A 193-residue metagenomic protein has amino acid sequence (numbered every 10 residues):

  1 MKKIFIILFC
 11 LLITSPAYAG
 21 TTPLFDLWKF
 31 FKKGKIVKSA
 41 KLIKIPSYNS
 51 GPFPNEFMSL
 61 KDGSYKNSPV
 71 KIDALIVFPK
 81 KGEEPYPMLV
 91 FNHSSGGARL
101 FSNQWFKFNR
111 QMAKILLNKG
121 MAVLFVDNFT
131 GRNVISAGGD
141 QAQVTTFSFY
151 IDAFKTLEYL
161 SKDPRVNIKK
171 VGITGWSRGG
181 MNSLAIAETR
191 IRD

Functional and structural regions predicted by a protein language model:
I4-I13: Sec-dependent N-terminal signal peptides
A17-T21: Boundary at the C-terminal end of the N-terminal hydrophobic targeting segment
L24-E84: N-terminal cap/lid segment of alpha/beta-hydrolase-fold proteins
I43, V90, L124-D127: Hydrophobic/aromatic beta-strand patches that form the interior of the parallel beta-sheet core in alpha/beta enzyme
E84-S94: Short beta-strand element of the alpha/beta-hydrolase
S95-Q111, I115-Y150, Y159-S161, T189-R190: Cap/lid segment of the alpha/beta-hydrolase catalytic domain
F147, I151-D193: Primarily recognizes the serine-hydrolase "nucleophile elbow" in alpha/beta-hydrolase and SGNH/GDSL folds
